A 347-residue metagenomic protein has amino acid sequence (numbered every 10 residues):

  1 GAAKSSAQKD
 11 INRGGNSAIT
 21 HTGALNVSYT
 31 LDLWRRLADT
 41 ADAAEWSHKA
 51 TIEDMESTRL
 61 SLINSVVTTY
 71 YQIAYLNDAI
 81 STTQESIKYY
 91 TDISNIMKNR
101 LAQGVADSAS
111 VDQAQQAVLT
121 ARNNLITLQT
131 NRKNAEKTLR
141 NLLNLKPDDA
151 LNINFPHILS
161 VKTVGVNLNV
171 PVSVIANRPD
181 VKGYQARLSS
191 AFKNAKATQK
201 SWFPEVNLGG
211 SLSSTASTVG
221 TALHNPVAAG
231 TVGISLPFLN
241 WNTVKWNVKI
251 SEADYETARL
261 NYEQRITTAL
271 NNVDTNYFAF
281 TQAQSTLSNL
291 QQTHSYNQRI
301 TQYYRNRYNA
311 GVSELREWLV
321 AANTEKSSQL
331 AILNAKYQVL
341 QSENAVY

Functional and structural regions predicted by a protein language model:
G1-K9, A335, S342-Y347: Short, intrinsically disordered, charge-balanced linker/junction segments flanking boundaries in proteins
G1-S17, S28-S57, A79, K182 (+3 more regions): Small/polar (Gly/Ser/Thr/Ala-rich) solvent-exposed segments that form structured loops/beta-strands/short helices used
H21-V27, V170, A228-I234: Hydrophobic, lipid-facing positions within transmembrane beta-strands of outer-membrane proteins
T30, N177-D180, Q284: Short loop-to-helix capping motifs
T58, L62-E85, D92, N99 (+5 more regions): Amphipathic alpha-helical coiled-coil segments
E85-T91, V105-D107, V111, I126-V172 (+2 more regions): Short, solvent-exposed, mixed-charge loop/turn linkers that connect secondary-structure elements
L128, P179-D180, A335: Metallo-beta-lactamase
N154-F155, L159-S189, P237-F238, E263-I266 (+1 more regions): Bacterial Sec-pathway N-terminal export signals of envelope proteins
